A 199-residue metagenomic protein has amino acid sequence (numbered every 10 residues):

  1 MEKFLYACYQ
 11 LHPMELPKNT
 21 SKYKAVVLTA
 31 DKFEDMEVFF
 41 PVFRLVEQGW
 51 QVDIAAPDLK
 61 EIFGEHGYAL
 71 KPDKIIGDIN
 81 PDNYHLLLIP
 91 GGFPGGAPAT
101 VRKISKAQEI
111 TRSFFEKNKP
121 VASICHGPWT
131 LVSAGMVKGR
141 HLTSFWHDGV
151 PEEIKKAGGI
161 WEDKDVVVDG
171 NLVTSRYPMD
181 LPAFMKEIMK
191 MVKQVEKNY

Functional and structural regions predicted by a protein language model:
F4-K117, V121, W129-K138, P151-Y199: Extended, subdomain-level signal for the structured scaffold at the beginning of enzyme domains
C125: Catalytic nucleophile serine of serine hydrolases, specifically the conserved "nucleophile elbow" pentapeptide
L142: Acidic, metal/cofactor-coordinating or nucleic-acid-engaging core segments within structured domains
H147: ATP/adenylate-binding site constellation spanning eukaryotic-like Ser/Thr protein kinases, ABC-transporter
